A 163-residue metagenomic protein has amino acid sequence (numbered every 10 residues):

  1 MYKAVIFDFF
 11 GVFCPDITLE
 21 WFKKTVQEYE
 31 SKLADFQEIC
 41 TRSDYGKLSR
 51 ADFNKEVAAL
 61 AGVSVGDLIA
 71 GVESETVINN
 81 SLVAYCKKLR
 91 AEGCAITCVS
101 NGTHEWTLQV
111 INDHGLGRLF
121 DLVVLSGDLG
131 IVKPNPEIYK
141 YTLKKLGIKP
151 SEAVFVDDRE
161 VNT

Functional and structural regions predicted by a protein language model:
M1-T41, Y45, A51, K55-V63: Active-site neighborhood of HAD-like aspartate-dependent phosphohydrolases
D8-G11, G46, L89, C98 (+1 more regions): Generic structural signal for small/hydrophobic residues in well-ordered secondary structure, especially within
G66-T97, L108, P136: Short, acidic loop-to-helix structural element flanking the phosphoryl-transfer center in phosphate-processing enzymes
T107, T163: Short alpha-helix immediately C-terminal to the canonical SAM-binding loop
N112-G127: Structural recognition of alpha->loop->beta junctions
V132-E160: Conserved Lys-Pro-Asp/Glu-containing loop-to-beta segment of HAD-superfamily phosphomonoesterases, centered on
